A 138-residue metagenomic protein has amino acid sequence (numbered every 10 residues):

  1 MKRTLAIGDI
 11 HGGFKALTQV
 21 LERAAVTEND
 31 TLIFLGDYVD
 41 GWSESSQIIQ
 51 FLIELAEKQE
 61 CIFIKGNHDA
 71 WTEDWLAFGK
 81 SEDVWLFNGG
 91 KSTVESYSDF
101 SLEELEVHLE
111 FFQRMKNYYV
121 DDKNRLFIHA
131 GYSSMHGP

Functional and structural regions predicted by a protein language model:
M1-F51: N-terminal active-site segment of His-dependent metallophosphoesterases
M1-L5, V120-L126: Beta-strand-turn-beta hairpins that frame and shape the catalytic cleft of phosphate-ester-processing enzymes
H11, N67-H68, H129: Histidine-centered divalent metal-coordination motifs
T18, E73, G137: A short local structural element in Rossmann-fold oxidoreductases
E28, N117-Y118, F127: Conserved hydrophobic/aromatic beta-strand scaffold that supports enzyme active sites
D30, C61, R125: Short, conserved active-site loop motifs that form the nucleotide-linked donor/cofactor pocket
G41-I49, I53-D121: Active-site neighborhood of divalent metal-dependent phosphoester bond hydrolases
L126-P138: Divalent-metal (often Zn2+) His-rich catalytic cores of metallo-beta-lactamase-fold enzymes
